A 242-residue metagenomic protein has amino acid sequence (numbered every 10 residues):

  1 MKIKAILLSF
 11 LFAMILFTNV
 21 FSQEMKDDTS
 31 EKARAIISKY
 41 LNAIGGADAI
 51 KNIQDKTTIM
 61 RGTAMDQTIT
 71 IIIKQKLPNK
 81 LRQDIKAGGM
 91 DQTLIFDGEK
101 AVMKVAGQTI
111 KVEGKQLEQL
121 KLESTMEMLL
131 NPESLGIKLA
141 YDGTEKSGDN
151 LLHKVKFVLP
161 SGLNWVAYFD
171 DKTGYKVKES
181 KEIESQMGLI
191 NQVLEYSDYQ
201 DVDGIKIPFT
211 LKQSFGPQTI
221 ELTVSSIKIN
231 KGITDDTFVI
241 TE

Functional and structural regions predicted by a protein language model:
M1-A5: Positively charged n-region of N-terminal signal peptides that target proteins for export
L8-N19: Bacterial N-terminal signal peptides
S22, L151-I240: Gly/Pro-enriched, hydrophobic low-complexity segments that function as extracytoplasmic propeptides/linkers
E24-I36, N42, K100-L163, D171 (+2 more regions): Flexible, processing/modification-adjacent segments and terminal tails in exported/periplasmic/extracellular proteins
A35-Q108, A140-Y141: N-terminal mature ectodomain segment of secretory-pathway/periplasmic proteins
I59-R61, K74-K76, K86, D97 (+7 more regions): A structural detector for beta-sheet-dominated domains
A64, A87, V105, S147-G148 (+2 more regions): Structural motif
Q67-I71, Q92-L94, I110, W165 (+2 more regions): Short beta-strand segments
